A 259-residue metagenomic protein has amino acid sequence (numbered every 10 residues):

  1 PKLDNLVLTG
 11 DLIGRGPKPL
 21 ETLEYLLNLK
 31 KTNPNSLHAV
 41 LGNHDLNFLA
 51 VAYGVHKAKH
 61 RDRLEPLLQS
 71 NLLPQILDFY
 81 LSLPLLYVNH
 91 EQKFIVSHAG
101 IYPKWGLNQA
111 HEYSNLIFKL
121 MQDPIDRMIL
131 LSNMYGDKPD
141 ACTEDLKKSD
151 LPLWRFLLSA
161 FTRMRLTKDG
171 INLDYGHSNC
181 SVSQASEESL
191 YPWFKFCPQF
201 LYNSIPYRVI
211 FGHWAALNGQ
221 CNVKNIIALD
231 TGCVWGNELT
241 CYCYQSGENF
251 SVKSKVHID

Functional and structural regions predicted by a protein language model:
P1-I13, K31-N33: Active-site metal-binding motif and surrounding structural segment of the metallo-beta-lactamase
N5, S36, Q92-F94, Y207 (+1 more regions): Conserved catalytic motifs of the protein kinase core domain
L6-G10, A39-G42, S97, V209-G212 (+2 more regions): Active-site neighborhood of phospho(di)ester-bond hydrolases with catalytic His/Asp-centered motifs
L8-G14, K57-L68, S178-A185: Short, basic, glycine/proline-bearing loop/turn elements
G14-P17, H44-A50, K104, H213-Q220 (+1 more regions): Active-site environment of divalent metal-dependent phosphoester hydrolases
G16-K148: Active-site neighborhood of divalent metal-dependent phosphoester bond hydrolases
H111-D259: Acidic, His/Gly-rich catalytic cores of divalent-metal-dependent hydrolytic chemistry
